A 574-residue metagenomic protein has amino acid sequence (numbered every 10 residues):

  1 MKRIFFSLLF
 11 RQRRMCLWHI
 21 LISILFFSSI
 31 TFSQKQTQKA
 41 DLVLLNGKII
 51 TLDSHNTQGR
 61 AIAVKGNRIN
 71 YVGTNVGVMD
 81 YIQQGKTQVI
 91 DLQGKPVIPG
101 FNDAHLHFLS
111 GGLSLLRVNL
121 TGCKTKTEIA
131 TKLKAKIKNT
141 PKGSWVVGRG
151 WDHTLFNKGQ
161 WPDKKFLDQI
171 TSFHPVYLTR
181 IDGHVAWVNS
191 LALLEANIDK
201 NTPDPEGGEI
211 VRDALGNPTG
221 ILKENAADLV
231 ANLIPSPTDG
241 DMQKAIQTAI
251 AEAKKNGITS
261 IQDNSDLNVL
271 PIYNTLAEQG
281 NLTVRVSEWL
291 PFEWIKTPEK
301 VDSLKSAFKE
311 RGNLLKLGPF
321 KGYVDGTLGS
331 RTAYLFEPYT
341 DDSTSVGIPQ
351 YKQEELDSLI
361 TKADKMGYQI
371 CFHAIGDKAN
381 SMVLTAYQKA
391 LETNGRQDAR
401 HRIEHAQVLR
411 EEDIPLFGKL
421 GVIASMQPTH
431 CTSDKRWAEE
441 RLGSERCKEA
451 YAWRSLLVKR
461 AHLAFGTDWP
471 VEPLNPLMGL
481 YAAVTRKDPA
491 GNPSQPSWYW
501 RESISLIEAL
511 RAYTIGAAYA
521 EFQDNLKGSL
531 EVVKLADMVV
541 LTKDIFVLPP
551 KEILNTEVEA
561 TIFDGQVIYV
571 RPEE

Functional and structural regions predicted by a protein language model:
M1-T37: Bacterial Sec-dependent N-terminal signal peptides
T37-L45, I50, S54-S303, G318 (+7 more regions): Divalent metal-binding segments
K48-I50, N67-I69, Y519, M538-V539 (+1 more regions): Short beta-strand segments in beta-sandwich/barrel cores
D152, L267, H430, I545 (+1 more regions): Flexible, active-site-proximal loop/turn residues at the rims of small-molecule/cofactor binding pockets and catalytic
K244, T361-C371, I375-H401, H405-A406 (+5 more regions): His/Asp/Glu-enriched, well-ordered alpha-helical/loop segment that forms or immediately abuts the divalent-metal
F308-E310, G418-G421: Structural alpha-helical segments in enzyme catalytic/regulatory domains
L314-T332, G421-T432: Non-cysteine beta-strand/loop elements that form the S-adenosyl-L-methionine
V570-E574: Glycine- and charge-enriched low-complexity intrinsically disordered segments
